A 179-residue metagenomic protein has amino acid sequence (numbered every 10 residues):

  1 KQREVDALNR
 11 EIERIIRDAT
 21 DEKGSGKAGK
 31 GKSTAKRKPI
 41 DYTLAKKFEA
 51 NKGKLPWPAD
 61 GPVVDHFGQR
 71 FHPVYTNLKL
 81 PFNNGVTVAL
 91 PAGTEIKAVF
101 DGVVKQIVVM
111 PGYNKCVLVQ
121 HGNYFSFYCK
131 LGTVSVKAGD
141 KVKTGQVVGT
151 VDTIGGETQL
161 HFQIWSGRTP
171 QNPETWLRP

Functional and structural regions predicted by a protein language model:
K1-N114, L118-Q120, F127, F162 (+1 more regions): Extracytoplasmic/periplasmic cell wall- or extracellular glycan-interacting regions that localize and scaffold envelope
V88, C116-V117, K143-Q159: Short hydrophobic beta/alpha edge segments that flank linear recognition/processing sites
G93, V134, G156: Glycine-/small-residue-rich active-site loops that bind phosphorylated ligands and cofactors
I96-V103, V136-T150: Short, well-structured beta-strand-loop connectors
I107, N123-K141, G145: Short histidine-centered loop motifs in beta-beta connectors
K130, T153, T175: Active-site donor-binding loop signature of nucleotide-sugar glycosyltransferases
W165: Conserved structured catalytic cores and adjacent interaction surfaces of nucleotide-binding/hydrolyzing enzymes
